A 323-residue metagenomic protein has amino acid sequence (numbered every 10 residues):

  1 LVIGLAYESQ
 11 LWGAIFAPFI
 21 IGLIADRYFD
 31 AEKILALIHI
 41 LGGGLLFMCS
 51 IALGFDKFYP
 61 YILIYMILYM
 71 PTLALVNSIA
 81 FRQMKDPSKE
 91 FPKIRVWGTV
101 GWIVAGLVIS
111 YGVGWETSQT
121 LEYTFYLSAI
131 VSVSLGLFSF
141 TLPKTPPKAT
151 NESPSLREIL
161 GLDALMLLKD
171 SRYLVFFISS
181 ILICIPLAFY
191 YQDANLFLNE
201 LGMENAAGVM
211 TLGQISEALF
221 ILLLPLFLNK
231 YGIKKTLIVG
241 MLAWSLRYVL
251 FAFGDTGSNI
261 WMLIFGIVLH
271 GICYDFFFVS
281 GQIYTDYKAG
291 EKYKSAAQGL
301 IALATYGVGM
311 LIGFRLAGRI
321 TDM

Functional and structural regions predicted by a protein language model:
L1-A14, R172-T211, F278: Helix-loop boundary and gating motifs at the non-cytosolic
L1-S9, E90-T99, E122-Y126, N199-A218 (+2 more regions): Loop-to-transmembrane helix entry
F16-D30, V113-G114, L219-I233, T321-D322: Helix-to-loop junctions at the C-terminal end of transmembrane segments in multipass secondary transporters
K33-F47, K235-L250: Structural signature of the two symmetry-related core transmembrane helices
L45, F55-L75, I181, W261-F276: Hydrophobic core of transmembrane alpha-helices in multi-pass small-molecule transporters, especially MFS/SLC-type
M70-K85, F276-G290: Intracellular juxtamembrane helix-capping segments at the cytosolic ends of symmetry-related transmembrane helices
Y123-F140: Symmetry-related core transmembrane helices of the 12-TM Major Facilitator Superfamily/SLC fold
L142-I178: Juxtamembrane intracellular "pre-TM" segments in multi-pass secondary transporters
